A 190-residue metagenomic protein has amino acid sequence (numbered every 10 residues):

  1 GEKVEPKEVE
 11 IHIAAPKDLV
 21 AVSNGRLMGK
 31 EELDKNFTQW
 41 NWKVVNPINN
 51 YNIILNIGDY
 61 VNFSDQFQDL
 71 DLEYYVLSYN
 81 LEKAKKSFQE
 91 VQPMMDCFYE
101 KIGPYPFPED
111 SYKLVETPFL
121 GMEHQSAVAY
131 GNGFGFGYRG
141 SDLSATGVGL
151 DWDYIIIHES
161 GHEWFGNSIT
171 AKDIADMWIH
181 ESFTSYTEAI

Functional and structural regions predicted by a protein language model:
G1-I157, Y186: Hydrophobic helix-coil surface modules that form long, contiguous segments used for peptide/substrate interaction
W40-W42, W164, W178: Signature tryptophan residues that serve as conserved aromatic anchors
K43-V45, N167, E181: Enriched - but not universal
S87-F88, D173-E181: Active-site metal-coordination segments of metallo-dependent hydrolases
H158-E159, E181: Acidic active-site catalytic centers that drive phospho-/nucleotidyl reactions and related ester hydrolyses
S160-A175: Catalytic Zn2+-binding segment of zinc metalloproteases
E181-I190: Acidic/His/Gly-enriched intrinsically disordered linker/tail segments that often contain short helix/coil "MoRF-like"
